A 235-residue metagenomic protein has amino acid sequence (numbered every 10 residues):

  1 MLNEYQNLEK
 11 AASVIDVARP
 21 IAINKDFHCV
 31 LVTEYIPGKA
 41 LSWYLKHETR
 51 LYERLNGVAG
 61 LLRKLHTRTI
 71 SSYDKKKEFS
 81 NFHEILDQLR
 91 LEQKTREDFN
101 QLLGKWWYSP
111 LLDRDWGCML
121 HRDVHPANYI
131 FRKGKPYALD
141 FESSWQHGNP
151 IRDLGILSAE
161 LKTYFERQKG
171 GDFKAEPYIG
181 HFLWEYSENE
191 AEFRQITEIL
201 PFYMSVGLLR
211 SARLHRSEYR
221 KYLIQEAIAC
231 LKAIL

Functional and structural regions predicted by a protein language model:
M1-A11: The N-lobe alphaC helix and its flanking beta3-alphaC-beta4 segment of protein kinase-like domains, centered on
K10-I15, K39-E78: Conserved kinase catalytic-core helix
R19-C29: Short beta-strand micro-motifs within the conserved protein kinase catalytic domain, predominantly in the N-lobe
H28-A40: Conserved short submotifs of the Hanks-type protein kinase catalytic core that shape the nucleotide-binding pocket
C29, W107-R152: Active-site acidic catalytic loop and adjacent metal/ATP-binding pocket of ATP-dependent phosphoryl transfer enzymes
I70-R122: An alpha-helical support segment within catalytic cores of ATP-dependent transferases
R152-E190, M204-K221: Active-site activation/catalytic loop segments of kinase-like enzymes and analogous catalytic loops in related
S217-L235: Regulatory N- and C-terminal appendages and interdomain linkers associated with kinase/kinase-like NTP transferase
